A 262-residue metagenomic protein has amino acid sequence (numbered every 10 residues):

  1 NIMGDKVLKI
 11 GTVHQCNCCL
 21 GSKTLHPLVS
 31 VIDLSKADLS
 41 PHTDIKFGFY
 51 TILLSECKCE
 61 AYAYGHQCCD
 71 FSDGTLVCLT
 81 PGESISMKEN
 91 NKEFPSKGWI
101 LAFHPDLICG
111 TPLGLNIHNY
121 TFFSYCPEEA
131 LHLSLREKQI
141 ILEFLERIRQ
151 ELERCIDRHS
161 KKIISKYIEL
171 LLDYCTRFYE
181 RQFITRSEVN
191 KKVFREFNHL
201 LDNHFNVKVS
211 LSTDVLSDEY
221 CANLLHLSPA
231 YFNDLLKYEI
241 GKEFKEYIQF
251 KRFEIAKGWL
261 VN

Functional and structural regions predicted by a protein language model:
N1-D70, T75: Generic protein-terminus/edge-of-domain signal
A61-A63, I85-E93: Short beta-strand His + acidic residue motifs that chelate non-heme Fe in jelly-roll/DSBH and cupin folds
F71-I85, A102-P105: Conserved metal-binding segment of the jelly-roll/cupin
N90-R154: A hydrophobic/aromatic-rich effector-binding and dimerization subdomain of bacterial HTH-type transcriptional regulators
Q139-H199: An amphipathic alpha-helical interaction segment
S228-P229: Short coil turns linking two alpha-helices in DNA-binding domains
Y238-N262: Terminal helix-turn-helix DNA-binding modules in bacterial transcription factors
